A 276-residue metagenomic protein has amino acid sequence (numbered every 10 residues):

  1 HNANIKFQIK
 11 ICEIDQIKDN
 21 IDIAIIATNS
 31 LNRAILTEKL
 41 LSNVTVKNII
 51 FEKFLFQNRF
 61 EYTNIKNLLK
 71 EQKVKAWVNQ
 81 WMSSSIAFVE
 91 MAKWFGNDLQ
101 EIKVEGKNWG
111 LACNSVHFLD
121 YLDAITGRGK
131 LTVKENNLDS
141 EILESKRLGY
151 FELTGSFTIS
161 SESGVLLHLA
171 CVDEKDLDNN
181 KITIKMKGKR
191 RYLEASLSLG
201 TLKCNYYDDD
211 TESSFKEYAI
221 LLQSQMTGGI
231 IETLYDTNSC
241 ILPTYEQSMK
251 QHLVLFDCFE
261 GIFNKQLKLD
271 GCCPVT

Functional and structural regions predicted by a protein language model:
H1-N4: NAD(P)-binding Rossmann-fold cofactor-contacting core
F7-N20: Short acidic low-complexity segments
D15-K18, A34-S42, V89-A92: Amphipathic, non-transmembrane alpha-helical secondary structure
I23-I26, S30, A34-W81: Beta-strand-loop-alpha-helix segment that lines the small-molecule cofactor/substrate pocket of alpha/beta enzymes
I23-T28, E232-T276: C-terminal helix-rich "cap/oligomerization" subdomain common to oxidoreductases
M82-I102: Rossmann-like NAD(P)H-binding beta-loop-alpha module
I102-K181, E246-K250: Rossmann-like dinucleotide-binding domain that binds NAD(P)(H)
Y150, S160-E232, S239-E246: NAD(P)-dinucleotide binding in Rossmann-like oxidoreductases
